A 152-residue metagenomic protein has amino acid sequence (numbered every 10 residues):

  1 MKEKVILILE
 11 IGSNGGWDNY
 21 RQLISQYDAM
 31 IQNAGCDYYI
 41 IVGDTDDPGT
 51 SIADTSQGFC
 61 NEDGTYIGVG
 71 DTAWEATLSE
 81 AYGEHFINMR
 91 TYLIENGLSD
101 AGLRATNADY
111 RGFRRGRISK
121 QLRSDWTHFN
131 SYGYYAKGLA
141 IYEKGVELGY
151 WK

Functional and structural regions predicted by a protein language model:
M1-K152: Alpha-helical cap/lid subdomain in secreted, periplasmic, or secretory-pathway luminal O-acyl-processing enzymes
